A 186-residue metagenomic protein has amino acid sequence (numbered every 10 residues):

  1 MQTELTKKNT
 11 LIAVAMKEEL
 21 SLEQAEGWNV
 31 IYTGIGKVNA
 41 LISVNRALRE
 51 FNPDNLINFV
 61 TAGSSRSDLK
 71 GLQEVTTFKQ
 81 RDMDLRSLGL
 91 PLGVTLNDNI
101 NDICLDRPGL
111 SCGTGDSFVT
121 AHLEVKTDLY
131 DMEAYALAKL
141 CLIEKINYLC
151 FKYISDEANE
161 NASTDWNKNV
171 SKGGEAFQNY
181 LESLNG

Functional and structural regions predicted by a protein language model:
Q2-L11: Extreme N-terminal starter segment of soluble prokaryotic enzymes
A13-K17: Structural motif
E18-G186: Glycine-rich phosphate- or other oxyanion-binding loops that anchor nucleotides, phosphorylated ligands
